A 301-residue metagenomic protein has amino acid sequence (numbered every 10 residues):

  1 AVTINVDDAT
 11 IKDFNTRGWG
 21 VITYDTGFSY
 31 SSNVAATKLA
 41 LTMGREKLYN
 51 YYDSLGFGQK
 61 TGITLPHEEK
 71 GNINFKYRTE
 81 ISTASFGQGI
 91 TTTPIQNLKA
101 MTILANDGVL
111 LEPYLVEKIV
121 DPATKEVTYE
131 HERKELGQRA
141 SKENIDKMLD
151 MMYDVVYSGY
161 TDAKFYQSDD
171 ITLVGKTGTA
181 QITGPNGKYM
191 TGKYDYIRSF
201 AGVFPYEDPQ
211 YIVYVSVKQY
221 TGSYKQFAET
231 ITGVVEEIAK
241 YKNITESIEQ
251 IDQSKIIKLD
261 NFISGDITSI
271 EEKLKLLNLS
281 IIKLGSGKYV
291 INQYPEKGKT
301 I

Functional and structural regions predicted by a protein language model:
A1-V215: Beta-lactam-recognizing serine transpeptidase/beta-lactamase-like catalytic domain environment
K76, G184, V215-V217, T221-I301: Ligand-recognition elements built from short beta-strands and adjacent flexible loops
